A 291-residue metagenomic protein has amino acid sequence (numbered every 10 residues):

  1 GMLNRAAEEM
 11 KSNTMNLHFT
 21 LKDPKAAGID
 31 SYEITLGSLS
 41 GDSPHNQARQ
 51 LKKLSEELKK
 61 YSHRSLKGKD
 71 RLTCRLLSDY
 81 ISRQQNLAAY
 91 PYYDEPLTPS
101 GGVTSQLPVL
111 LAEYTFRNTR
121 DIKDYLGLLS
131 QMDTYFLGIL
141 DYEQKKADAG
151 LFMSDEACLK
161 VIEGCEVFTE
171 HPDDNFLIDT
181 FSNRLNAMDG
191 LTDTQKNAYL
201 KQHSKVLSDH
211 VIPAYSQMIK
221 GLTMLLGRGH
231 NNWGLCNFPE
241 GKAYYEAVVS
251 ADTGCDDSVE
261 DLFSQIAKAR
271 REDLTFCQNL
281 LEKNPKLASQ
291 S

Functional and structural regions predicted by a protein language model:
G1-S291: N-terminal maturation segment of proteins
